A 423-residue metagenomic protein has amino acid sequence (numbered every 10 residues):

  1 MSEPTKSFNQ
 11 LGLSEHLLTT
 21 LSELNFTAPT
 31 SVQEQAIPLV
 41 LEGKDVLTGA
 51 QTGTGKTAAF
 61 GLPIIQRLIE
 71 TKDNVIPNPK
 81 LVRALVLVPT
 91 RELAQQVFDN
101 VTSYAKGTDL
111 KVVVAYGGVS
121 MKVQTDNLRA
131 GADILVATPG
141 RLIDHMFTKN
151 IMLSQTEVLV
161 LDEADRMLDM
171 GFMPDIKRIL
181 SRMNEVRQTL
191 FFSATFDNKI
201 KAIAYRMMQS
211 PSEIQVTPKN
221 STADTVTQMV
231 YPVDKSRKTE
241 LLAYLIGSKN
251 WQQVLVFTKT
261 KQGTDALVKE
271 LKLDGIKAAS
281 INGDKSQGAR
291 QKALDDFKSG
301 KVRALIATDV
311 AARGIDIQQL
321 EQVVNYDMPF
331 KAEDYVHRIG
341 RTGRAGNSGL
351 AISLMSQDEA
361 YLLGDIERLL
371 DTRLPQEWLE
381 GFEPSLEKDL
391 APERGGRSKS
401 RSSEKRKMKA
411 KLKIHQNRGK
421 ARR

Functional and structural regions predicted by a protein language model:
S2-E387: Conserved helicase RecA-like core
K388-R423: Intrinsically disordered, Lys/Arg-rich low-complexity segments
